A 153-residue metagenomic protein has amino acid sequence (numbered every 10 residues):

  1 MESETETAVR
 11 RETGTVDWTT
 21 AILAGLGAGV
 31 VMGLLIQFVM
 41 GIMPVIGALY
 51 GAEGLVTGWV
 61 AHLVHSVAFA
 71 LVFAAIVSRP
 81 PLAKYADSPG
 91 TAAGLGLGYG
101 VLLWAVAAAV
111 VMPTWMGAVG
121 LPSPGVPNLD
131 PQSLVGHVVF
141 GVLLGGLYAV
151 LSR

Functional and structural regions predicted by a protein language model:
M1-L26, Y85-P89, Y148-R153: Haloarchaeal acidic low-complexity proteome signature biased toward cell-envelope/secretome components but also
A28-G41: Alpha-helical transmembrane segments of multi-pass membrane proteins
M40-E53: Membrane-interface interhelical connector segments
G51-V64, P124-V135: Short aromatic-rich membrane-water interface segments that cap or initiate transmembrane helices in multi-pass membrane
V64-V72, G136-Y148: Hydrophobic cores of alpha-helical transmembrane segments in multi-pass inner/ER membrane proteins, independent
P80-L102: Cytoplasmic juxtamembrane regions at transmembrane-helix boundaries
G100-V110, L134, V138: Mid-bilayer segments of alpha-helical transmembrane spans in multi-pass integral membrane proteins that mediate
A109-S133: Interfacial helix-loop-helix junctions of multi-pass membrane proteins
